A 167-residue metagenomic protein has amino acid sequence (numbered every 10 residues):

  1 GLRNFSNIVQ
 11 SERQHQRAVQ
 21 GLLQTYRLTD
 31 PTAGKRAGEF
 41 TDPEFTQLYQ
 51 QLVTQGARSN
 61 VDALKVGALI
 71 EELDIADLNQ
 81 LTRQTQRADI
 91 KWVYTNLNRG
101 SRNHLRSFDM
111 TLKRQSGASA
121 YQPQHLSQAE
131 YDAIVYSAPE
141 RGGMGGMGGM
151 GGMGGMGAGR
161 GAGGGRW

Functional and structural regions predicted by a protein language model:
G1-W167: All-alpha RGS (Regulator of G-protein Signaling) helical domain and cognate RGS-like helical scaffolds
